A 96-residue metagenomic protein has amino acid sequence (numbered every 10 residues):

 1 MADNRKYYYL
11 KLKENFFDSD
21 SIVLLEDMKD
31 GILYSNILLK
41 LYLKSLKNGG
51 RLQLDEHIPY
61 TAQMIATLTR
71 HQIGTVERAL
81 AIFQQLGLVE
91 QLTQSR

Functional and structural regions predicted by a protein language model:
M1-S95: Positively charged, structured surface patches that bind polyanionic biopolymers
